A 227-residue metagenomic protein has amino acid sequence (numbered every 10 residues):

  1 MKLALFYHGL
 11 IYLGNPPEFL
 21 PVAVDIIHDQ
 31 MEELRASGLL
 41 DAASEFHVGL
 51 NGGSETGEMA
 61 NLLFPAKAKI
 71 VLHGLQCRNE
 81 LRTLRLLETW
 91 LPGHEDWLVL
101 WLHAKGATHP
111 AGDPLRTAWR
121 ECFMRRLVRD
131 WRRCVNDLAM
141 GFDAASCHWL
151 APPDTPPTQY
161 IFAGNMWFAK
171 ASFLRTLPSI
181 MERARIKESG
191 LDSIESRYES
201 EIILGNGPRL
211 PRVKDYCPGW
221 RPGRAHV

Functional and structural regions predicted by a protein language model:
M1-V227: ER/Golgi luminal nucleotide-sugar-dependent glycosyltransferases, focusing on the catalytic module
